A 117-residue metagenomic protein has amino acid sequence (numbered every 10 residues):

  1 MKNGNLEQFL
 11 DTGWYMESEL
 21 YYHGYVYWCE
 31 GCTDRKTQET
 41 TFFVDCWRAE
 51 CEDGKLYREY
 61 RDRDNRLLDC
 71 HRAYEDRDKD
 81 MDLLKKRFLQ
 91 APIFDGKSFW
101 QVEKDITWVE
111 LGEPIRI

Functional and structural regions predicted by a protein language model:
M1-Y21: Negatively charged, low-complexity tracts enriched in Asp/Glu with abundant Ser/Thr
G13-E17, D95, E110-E113: Short secondary-structure junctions and interdomain/linker hinges
H23-Y25: Short strand-coil-strand connectors
E30-V102: Acidic, low-complexity, intrinsically disordered interaction modules
F99-I117: C-terminal charged interaction modules
